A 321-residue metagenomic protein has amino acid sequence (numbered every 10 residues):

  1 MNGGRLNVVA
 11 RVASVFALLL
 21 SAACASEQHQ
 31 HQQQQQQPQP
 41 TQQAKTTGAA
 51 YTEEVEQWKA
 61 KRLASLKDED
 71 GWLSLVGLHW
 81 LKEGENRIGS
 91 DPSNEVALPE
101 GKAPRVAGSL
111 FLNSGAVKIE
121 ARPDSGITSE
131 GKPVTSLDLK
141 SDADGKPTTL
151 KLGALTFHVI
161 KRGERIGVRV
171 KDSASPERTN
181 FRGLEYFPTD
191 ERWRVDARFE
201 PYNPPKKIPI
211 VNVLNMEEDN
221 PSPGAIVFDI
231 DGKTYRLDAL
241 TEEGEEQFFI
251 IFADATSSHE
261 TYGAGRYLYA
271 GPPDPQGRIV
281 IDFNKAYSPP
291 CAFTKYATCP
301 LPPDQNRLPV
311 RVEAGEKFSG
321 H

Functional and structural regions predicted by a protein language model:
M1-F16: Bacterial N-terminal signal peptides that target proteins for export
S21-A23: C-terminal motif of bacterial Sec signal peptides marking the signal peptidase cleavage site
A25-Q28: Bacterial signal peptide processing site
L75, W80-P147: Forkhead-associated
E100-R105, S109-K118, E217-T261: Mid-length scaffold segments of soluble, non-membrane domains
E130-A143, T234-K285: An exposed acidic His-Trp-rich patch
G153-E218: Surface-exposed beta-loop interaction hotspot
G183-T189, A255-H259, Y269-P272, R278-H321: Extended, aromatic/histidine-rich regions of cofactor-dependent oxidoreductases associated with respiratory
